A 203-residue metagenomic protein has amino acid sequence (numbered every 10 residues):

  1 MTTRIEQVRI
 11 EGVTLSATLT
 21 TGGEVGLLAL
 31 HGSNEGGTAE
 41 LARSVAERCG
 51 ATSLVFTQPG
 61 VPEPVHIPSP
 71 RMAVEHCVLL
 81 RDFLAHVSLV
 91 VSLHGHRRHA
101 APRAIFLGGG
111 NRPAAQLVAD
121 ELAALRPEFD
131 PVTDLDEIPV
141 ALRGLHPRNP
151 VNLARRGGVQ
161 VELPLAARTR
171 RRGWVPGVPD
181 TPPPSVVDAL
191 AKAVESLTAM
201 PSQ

Functional and structural regions predicted by a protein language model:
M1-S202: N-terminal catalytic or cofactor-binding beta/alpha core of small enzyme domains
